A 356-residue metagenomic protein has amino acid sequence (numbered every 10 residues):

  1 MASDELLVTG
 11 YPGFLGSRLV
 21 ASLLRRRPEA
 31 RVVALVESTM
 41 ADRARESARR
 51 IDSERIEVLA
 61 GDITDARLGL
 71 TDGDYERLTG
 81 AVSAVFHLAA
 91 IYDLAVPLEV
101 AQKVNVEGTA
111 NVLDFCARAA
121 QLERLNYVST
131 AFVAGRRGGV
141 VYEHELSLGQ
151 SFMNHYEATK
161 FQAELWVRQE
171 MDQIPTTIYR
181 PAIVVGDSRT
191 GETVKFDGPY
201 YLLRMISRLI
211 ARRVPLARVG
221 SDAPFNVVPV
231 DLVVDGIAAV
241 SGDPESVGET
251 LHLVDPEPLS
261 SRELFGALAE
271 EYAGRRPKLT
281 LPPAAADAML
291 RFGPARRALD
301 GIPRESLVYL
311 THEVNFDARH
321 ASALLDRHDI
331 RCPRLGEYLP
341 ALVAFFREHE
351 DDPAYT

Functional and structural regions predicted by a protein language model:
D4-R27: N-terminal Rossmann NAD(P)H-binding glycine-rich loop of SDR-like oxidoreductase domains
R26-A30, D317-T356: Amphipathic terminal alpha-helices
E54-A84: Conserved Rossmann-fold cofactor-binding substructure of NAD(P)-dependent oxidoreductases
A84-L88, A95-K103, E107-H155, T177: Conserved Rossmann-fold NAD(P)-dependent oxidoreductase catalytic core, especially the SDR/UDP-sugar
P97, T190-G191, P199-L232, G236-V240: A conserved pocket-lining segment of Rossmann-fold NAD(P)-dependent short-chain dehydrogenase/reductase
S151-A182: Active-site Tyr-X1-5-Lys
R208-G220, P283-R331: A hydrophobic C-terminal alpha-helical subdomain
A239-P303, A323, F346, E350-Y355: Mid/C-terminal beta-alpha module of Rossmann-like enzyme folds, strongest in SDR-family dehydrogenases/epimerases
